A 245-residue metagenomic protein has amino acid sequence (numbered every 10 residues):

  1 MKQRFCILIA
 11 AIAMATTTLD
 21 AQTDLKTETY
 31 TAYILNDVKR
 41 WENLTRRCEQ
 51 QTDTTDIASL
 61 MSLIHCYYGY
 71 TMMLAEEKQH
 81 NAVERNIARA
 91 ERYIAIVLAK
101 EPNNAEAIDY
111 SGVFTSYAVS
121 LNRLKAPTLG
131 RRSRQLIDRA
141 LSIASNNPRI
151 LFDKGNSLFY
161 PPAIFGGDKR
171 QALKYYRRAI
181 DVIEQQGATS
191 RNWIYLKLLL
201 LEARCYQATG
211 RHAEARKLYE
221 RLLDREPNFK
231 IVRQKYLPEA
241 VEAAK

Functional and structural regions predicted by a protein language model:
L19-E77: N-terminal leader/linker segments that initiate helical-solenoid repeat arrays
T31, C66, M73, F114 (+4 more regions): Residue-level signature for tetratricopeptide repeat
C48-S62, Y93-A107, D138-N147, I180-W193: Flexible helix-coil transition and linker loops at the boundaries of alpha-helical arrays
T55, S62, A82, N103-E106 (+8 more regions): Structural signature of alpha-solenoid helical repeat junctions
